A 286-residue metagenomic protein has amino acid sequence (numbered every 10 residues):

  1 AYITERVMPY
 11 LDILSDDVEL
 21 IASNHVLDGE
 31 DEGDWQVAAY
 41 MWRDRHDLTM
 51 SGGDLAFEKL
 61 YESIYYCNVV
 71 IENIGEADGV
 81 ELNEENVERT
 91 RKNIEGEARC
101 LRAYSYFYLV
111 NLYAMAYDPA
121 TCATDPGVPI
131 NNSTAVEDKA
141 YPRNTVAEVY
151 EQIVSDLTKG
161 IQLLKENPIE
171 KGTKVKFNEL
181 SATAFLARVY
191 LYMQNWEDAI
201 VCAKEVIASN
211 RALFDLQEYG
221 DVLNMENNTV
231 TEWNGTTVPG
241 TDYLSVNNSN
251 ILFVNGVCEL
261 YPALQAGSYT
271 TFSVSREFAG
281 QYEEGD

Functional and structural regions predicted by a protein language model:
V7-Y10, L14, D198-D286: Hydrophobic-face positions in mid-chain alpha helices that act as interaction patches
D34-Y113, N144, Q162-L164, I169: Conserved, well-structured interaction surfaces
Y66, V149, D156, L163 (+2 more regions): Alpha-helical solenoid repeat scaffolds, predominantly canonical TPR units
I74, Y113, L157, L164 (+2 more regions): Alpha-helical junction/boundary sensor with strong preference for TPR arrays
G96-V136: Extended ligand-binding groove/face enriched in aromatic
S105, A187-V189: Residue-level signature for tetratricopeptide repeat
